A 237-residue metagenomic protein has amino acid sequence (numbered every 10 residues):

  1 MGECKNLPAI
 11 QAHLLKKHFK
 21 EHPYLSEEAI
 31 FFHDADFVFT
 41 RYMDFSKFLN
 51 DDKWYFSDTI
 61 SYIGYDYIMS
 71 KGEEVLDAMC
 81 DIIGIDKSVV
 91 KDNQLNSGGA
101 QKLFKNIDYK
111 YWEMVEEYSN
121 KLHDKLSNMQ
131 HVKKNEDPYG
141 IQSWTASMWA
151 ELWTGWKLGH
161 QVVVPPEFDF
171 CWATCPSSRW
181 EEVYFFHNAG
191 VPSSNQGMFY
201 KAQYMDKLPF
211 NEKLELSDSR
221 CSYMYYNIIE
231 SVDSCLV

Functional and structural regions predicted by a protein language model:
M1-V237: Glycosyltransferase catalytic domains, chiefly GT-A lineage
